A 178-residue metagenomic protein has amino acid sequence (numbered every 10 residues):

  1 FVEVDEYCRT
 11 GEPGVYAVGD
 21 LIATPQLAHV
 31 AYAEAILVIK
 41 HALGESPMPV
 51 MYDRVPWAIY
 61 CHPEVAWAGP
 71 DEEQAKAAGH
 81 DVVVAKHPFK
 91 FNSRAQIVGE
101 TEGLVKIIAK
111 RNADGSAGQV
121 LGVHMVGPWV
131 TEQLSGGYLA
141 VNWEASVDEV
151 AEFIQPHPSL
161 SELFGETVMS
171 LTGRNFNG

Functional and structural regions predicted by a protein language model:
F1-G44, G136: FAD-site-proximal beta/loop scaffold in flavoenzymes
Y7-T10, P47, W129, N142: A generic short alpha-helical patch detector that favors 3-5-residue windows in or near N-terminal regions
R9-T10, M51-Y52, V98-E100: Solvent-exposed alpha-helices and their adjacent loops that cap or buttress functional pockets in soluble metabolic
G14, V55-P56, Q119-L121: Short amphipathic alpha-helical segments
A23, H41-G69, I154-P156: Active-site-proximal substrate-binding core of FAD-dependent oxidoreductases
H29-Y52, H80-V82, S116, N142-V147: Internal hydrophobic alpha-helix adjacent to the cofactor/substrate pocket in enzyme cavities
I36-I39, P56, Y138, V168: Conserved protein kinase catalytic domain
Y60-D71, K76-G178: Flexible, glycine-rich terminal cap/loop adjacent to redox cofactors in electron-transfer oxidoreductases
